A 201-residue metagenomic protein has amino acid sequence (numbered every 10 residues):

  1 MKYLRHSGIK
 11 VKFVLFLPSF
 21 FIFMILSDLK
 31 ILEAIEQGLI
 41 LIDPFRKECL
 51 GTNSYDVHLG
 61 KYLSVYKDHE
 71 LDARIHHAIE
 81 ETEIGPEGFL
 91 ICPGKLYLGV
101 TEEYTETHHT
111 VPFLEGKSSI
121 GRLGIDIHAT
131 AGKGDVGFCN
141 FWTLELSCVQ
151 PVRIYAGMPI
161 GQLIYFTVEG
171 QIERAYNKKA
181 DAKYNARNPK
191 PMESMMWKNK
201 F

Functional and structural regions predicted by a protein language model:
L4-S7, L17: Short hydrophobic targeting helices and cationic amphipathic motifs that mediate membrane/organellar targeting
V11-V14: Acidic, Ala/Val/Gly-enriched low-complexity intrinsically disordered segments
S19-F201: DUTPase catalytic domain/fold
